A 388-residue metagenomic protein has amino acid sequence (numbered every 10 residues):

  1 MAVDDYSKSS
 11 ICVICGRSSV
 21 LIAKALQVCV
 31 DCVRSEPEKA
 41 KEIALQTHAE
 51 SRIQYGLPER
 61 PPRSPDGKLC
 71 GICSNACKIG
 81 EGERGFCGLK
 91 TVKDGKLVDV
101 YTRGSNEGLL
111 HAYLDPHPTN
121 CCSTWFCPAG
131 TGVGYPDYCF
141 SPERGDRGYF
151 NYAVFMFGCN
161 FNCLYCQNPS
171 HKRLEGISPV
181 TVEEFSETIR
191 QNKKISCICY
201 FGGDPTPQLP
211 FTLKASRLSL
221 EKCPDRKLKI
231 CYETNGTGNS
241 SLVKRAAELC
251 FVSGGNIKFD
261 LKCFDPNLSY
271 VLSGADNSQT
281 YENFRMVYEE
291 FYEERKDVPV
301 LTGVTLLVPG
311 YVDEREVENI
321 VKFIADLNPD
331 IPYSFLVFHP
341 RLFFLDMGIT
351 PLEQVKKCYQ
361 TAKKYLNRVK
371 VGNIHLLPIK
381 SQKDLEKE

Functional and structural regions predicted by a protein language model:
M1-N75, E81, R295-V298, L306-E388: Auxiliary Fe-S-binding modules of radical SAM enzymes
L21-I22, E38-K39, I79-E83, K96 (+2 more regions): Short, non-ligating residues that shape and space the ligands of small metal-coordination modules and catalytic
V30-D31, K68-L89, F155-P169: Local cysteine-cluster metal-coordination motifs and their immediate loop/turn environment, predominantly Fe-S cluster
K39, Y55, L97, C163-L164 (+7 more regions): Short acidic, gly/pro-rich beta-turn/loop elements at beta-sheet edges and active-site/ligand-binding grooves
G85, Y152, L301: A broad, low-specificity signal marking well-ordered, structured residues that form hydrophobic/aromatic
L89-V252: Conserved Radical SAM active-site core
P179-I349: Conserved AdoMet/S-adenosylmethionine-binding subsite of the radical SAM
